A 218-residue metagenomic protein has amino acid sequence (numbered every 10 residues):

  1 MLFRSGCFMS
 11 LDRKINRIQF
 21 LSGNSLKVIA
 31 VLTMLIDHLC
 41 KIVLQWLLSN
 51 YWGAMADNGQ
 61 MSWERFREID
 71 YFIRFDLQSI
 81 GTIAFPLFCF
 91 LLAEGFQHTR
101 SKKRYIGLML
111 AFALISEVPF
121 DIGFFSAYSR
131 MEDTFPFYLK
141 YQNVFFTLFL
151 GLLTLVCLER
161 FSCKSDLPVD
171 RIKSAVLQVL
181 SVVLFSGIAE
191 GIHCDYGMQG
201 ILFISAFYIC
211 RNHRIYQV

Functional and structural regions predicted by a protein language model:
F3-V218: Alpha-helical transmembrane segments and their immediate juxtamembrane cytosolic regions
